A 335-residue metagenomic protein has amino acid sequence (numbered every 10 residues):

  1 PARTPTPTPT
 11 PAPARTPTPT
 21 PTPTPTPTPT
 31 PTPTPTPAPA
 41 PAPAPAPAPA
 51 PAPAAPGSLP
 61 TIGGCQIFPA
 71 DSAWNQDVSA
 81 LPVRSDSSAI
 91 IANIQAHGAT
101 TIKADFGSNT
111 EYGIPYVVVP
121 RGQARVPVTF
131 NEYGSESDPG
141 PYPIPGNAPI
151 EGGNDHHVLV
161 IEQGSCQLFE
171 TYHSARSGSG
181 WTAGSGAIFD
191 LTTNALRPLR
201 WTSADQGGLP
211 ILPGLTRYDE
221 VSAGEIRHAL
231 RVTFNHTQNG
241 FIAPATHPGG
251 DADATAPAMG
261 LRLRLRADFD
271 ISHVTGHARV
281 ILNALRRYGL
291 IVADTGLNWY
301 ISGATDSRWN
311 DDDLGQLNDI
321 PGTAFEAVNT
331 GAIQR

Functional and structural regions predicted by a protein language model:
A2-L59: Ser/Thr-rich, Proline-interspersed low-complexity disordered segments
A52-R335: Short, surface-exposed polybasic-aromatic patches that bind anionic ligands, especially phosphate groups
